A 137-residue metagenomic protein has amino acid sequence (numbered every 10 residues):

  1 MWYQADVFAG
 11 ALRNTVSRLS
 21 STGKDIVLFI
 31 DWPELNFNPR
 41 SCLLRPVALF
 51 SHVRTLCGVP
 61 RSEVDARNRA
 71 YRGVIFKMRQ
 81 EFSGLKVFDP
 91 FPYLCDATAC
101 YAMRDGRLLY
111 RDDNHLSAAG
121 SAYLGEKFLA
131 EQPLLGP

Functional and structural regions predicted by a protein language model:
M1-P137: Extracellular glycan-modifying ectodomains
